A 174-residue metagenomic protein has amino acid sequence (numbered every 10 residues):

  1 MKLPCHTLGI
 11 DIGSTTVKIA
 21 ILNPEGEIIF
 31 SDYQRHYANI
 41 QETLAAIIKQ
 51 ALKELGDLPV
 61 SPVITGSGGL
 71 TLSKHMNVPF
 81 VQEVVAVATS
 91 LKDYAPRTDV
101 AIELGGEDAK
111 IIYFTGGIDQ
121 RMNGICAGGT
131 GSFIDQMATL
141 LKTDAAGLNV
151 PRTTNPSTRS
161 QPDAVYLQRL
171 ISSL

Functional and structural regions predicted by a protein language model:
M1-E83: N-terminal glycine/serine-rich phosphate-binding loop of ATP-dependent small-molecule kinases, especially carbohydrate
M1-L3, G68-D119: Conserved phosphate-binding catalytic cores of ATP/NTP-utilizing and phosphoryl-transfer enzymes
I12-G13, P24, P62-G68, V84 (+6 more regions): Fold-independent oxyanion-binding glycine-rich loops and adjacent beta-strand/coil segments at enzyme active sites
Q34-A38, V84-S90, G124-S132: Short, acidic/turn-prone active-site loops that include or flank metal/cofactor- and phosphate-binding residues
I40, G116-R152, S157, D163: Glycine-rich phosphate-binding loop plus the immediately following alpha-helix
A45-K49, G69, V85-K92, G131-A138 (+2 more regions): Predominant activation on well-ordered alpha-helical scaffold segments within soluble catalytic domains
Q50-E54, Y94, A101, L140-D144 (+3 more regions): Change "in soluble alpha/beta enzymes" to "in soluble alpha/beta proteins
T158-L174: A contiguous, well-structured pocket-lining segment that forms one wall/lid of small-molecule binding clefts in soluble
